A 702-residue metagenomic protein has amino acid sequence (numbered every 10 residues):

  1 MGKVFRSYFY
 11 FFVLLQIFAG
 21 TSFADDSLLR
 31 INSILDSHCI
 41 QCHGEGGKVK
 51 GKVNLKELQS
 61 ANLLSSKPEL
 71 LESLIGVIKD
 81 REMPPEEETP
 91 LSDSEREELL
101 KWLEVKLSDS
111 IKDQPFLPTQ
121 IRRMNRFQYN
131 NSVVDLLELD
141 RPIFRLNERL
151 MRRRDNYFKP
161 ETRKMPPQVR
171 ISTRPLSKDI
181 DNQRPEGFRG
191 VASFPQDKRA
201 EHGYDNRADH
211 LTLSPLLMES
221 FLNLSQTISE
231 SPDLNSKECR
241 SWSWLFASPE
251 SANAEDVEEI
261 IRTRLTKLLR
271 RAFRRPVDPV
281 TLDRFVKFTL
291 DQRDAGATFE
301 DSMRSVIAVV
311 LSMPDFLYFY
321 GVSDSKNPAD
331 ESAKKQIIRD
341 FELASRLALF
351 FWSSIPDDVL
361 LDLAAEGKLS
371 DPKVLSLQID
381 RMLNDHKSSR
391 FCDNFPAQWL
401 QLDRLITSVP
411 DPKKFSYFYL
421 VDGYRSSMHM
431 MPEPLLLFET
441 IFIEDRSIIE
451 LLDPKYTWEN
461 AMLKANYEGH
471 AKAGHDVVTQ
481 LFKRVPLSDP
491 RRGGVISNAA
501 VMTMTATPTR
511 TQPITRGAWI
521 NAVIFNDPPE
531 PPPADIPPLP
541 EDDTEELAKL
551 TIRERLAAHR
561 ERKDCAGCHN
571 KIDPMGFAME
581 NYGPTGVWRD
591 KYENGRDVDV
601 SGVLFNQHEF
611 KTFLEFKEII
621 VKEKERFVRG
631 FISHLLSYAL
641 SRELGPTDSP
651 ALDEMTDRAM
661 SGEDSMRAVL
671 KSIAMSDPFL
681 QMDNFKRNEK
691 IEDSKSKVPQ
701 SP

Functional and structural regions predicted by a protein language model:
M1-S7: N-terminal secretory signal peptides that target proteins for export/translocation
Y8-A19: Bacterial N-terminal signal peptides
T21-F23: Signal peptide processing junction and immediate N-terminal pro/mature segment of secreted/exported proteins
D25-G51, S65-S73, V77-P702: Low-complexity, glycine/serine/threonine/alanine-rich intrinsically disordered linker and propeptide segments
K56-Q59, P84: Residue-level detector of conserved, well-ordered beta-strand and adjacent loop positions that form binding/recognition
S60-L64: A short acidic, often aromatic-flanked loop/helix-cap motif at beta-alpha or helix-coil junctions that lines enzyme
